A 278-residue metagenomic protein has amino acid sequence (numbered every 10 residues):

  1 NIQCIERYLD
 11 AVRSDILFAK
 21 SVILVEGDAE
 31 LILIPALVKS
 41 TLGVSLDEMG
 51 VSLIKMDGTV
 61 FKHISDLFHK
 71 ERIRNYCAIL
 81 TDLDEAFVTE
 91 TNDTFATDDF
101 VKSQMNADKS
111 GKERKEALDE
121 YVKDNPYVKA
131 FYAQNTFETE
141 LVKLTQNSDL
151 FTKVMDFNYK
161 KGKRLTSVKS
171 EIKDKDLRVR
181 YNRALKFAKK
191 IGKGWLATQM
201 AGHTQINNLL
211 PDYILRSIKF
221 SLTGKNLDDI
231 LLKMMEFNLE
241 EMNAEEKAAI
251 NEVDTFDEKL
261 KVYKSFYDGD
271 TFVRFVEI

Functional and structural regions predicted by a protein language model:
N1-I278: Acidic, divalent-metal-binding catalytic cores of TOPRIM and closely related two-metal-ion phosphodiester/pyrophosphate
